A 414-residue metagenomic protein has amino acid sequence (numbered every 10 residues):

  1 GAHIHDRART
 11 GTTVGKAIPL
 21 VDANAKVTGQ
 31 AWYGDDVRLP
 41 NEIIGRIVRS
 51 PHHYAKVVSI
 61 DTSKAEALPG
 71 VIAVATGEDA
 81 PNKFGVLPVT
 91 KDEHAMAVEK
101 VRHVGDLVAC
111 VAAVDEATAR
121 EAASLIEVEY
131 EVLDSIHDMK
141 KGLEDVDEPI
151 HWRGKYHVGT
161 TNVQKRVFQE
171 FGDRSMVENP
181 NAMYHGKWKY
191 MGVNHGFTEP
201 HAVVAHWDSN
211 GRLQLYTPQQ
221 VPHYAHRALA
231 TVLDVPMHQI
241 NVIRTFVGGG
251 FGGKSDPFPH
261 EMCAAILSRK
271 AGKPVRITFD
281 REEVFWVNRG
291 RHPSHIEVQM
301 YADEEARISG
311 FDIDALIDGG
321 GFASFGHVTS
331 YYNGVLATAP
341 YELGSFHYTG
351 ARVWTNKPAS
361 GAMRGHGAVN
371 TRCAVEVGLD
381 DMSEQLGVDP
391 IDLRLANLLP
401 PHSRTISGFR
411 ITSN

Functional and structural regions predicted by a protein language model:
G1-G159, G186: Flexible, low-hydrophobicity surface segments
K16, D22-A25, G159-V203, S209 (+1 more regions): Glycine-rich loop/linker segments at domain edges
G29, A73-E78, H103, Y184-G186 (+5 more regions): General beta-strand structural signal in soluble alpha/beta enzymes
D35-V37, K56-V58, F84-G85, A119-A122 (+6 more regions): Short helix/loop capping segments that flank catalytic or ligand/cofactor-binding pockets
N41-I44, L68-I72, V98, G105-V108 (+8 more regions): Short coil/turn connectors at secondary-structure junctions
I47-A75, A109-Y130, A202-A271, H327-T338 (+4 more regions): Alpha-helical support elements that line or immediately flank enzyme active sites and cofactor-binding pockets
A75-D106, K141-E144, E148-Y156, Y224 (+5 more regions): Short, surface-exposed loop/turn segments at secondary-structure boundaries that line and modulate
E93, K100-R102, V111, N194-F197 (+2 more regions): Replace "in large, NTP-powered and nucleic-acid-processing enzymes" with "in large, NTP-powered factors and other
